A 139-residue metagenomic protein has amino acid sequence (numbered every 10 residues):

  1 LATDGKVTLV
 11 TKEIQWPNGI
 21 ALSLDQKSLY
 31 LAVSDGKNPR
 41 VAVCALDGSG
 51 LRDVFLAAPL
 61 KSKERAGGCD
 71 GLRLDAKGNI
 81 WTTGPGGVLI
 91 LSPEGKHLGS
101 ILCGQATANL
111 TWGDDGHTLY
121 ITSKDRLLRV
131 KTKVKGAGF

Functional and structural regions predicted by a protein language model:
L1-G5, A45-S49, L91-K96, K131-K135: Short loop/turn segments that connect beta-strands within beta-propeller blades
T8-K12, R52-A58, G99-C103, F139: Beta-propeller fold detector
V10-L31, R40, A58-P85, G104-H117: Beta-rich, blade/repeat-based domains predominating in secreted/periplasmic proteins but also intracellular
S34-G36, P85, K124, T132: Short loop/turn segments immediately following the C-termini of beta-strands
N38-V41, V88-L89, L127-R129: Structural signal for beta-propeller blades
I80-P85, L89-P93, L98: Acidic/His-leaning functional-site neighborhoods
N109-F139: Blade-level signature of beta-propeller repeat domains, shared across WD40, Kelch, NHL, RCC1 and BNR/Asp-box propellers
